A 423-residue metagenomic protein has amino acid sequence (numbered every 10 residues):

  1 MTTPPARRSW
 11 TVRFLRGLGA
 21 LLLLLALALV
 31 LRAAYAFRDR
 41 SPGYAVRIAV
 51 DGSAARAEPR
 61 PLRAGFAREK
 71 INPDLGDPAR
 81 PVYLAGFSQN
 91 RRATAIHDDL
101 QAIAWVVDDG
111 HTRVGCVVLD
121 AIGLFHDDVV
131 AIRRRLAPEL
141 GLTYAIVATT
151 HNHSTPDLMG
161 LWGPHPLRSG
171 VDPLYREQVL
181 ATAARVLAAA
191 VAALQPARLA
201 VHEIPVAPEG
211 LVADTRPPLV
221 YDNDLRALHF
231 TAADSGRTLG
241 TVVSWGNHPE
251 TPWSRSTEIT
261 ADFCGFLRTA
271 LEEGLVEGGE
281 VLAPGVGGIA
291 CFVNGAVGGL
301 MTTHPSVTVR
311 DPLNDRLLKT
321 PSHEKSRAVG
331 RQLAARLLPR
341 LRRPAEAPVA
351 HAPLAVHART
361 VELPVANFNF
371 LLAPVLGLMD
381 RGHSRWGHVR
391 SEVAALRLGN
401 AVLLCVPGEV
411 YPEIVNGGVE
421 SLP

Functional and structural regions predicted by a protein language model:
M1-R13: N-terminal Lys/Arg-rich, disordered targeting/topogenic segments
T11-A20, A28-A148, N152-L317, P321-A328 (+1 more regions): Conserved beta-alpha junction segments in alpha/beta enzyme cores
